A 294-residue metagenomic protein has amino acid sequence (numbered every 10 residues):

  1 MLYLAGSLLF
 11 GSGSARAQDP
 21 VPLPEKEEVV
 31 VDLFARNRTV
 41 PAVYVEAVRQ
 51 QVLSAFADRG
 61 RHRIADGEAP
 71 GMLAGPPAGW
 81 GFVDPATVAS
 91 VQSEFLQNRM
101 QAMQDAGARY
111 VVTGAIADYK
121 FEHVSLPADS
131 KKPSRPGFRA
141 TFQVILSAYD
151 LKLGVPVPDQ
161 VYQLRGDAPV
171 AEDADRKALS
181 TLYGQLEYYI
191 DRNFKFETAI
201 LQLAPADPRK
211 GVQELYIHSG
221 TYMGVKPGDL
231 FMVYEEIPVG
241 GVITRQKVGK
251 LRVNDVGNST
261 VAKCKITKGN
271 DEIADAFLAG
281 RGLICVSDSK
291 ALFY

Functional and structural regions predicted by a protein language model:
M1-G11: Bacterial N-terminal signal peptides
G13-G79, Q163, F196-E214, S287-Y294: A structural "domain/chain start" motif
Q18-K26, L151-P227, M232, V256-Y294: C-terminal/domain-edge helix-coil "capping" segments
E28-L33, Q51, A55, V111-A117 (+6 more regions): Soluble periplasmic/extracytoplasmic beta-strand elements of cell-envelope proteins
V31, T39-A115, P156-D159, V225-D229 (+2 more regions): N-terminal segment of the mature soluble domain
R38-Q50, S90-S93, R139, Q143 (+2 more regions): Soluble non-cytosolic domains of exported or imported proteins
R109-G166, G257: Amphipathic beta-strand/beta-sheet edge segments enriched in Tyr/Trp
P238-A262: Nucleotide-binding motor/catalytic cores of P-loop/tubulin-like NTPases across gene-expression machines
